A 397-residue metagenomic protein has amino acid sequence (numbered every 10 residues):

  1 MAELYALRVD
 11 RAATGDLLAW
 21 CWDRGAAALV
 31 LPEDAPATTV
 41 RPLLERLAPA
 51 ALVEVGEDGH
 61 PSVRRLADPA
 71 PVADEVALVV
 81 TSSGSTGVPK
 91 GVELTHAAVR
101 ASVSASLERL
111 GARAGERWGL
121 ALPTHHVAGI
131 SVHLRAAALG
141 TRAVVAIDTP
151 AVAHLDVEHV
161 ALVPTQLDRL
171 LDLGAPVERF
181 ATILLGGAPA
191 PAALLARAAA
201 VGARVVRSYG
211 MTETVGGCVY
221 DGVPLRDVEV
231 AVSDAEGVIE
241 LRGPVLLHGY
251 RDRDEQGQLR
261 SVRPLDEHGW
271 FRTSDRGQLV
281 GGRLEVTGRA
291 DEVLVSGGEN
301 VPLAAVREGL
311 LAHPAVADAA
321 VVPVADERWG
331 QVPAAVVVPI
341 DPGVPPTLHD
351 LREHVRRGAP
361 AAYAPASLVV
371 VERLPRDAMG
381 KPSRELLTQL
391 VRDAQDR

Functional and structural regions predicted by a protein language model:
M1-A35, L120-A121, N300: Conserved AMP-binding/adenylate-forming
R46-V55, E93-L171, T182, V206: AMP-binding/adenylate-forming
R64-T81, V88, G111-R117: Conserved pre-ATP/AMP-binding loop-to-beta segment of ANL
E75-S104: Conserved AMP-binding A3 loop
L170-P224, E229-S233: Gly/Ser/Thr-rich phosphate-binding loop
P224, D234-G269, E299-V301: Conserved ATP/PPi-binding loop(s) of AMP-dependent carboxylate-activating enzymes
G243, G269, S274-Y363: AMP-binding/adenylate-forming catalytic core of the ANL superfamily
P360-K381: AMP-binding/adenylate-forming catalytic domain of the ANL superfamily
